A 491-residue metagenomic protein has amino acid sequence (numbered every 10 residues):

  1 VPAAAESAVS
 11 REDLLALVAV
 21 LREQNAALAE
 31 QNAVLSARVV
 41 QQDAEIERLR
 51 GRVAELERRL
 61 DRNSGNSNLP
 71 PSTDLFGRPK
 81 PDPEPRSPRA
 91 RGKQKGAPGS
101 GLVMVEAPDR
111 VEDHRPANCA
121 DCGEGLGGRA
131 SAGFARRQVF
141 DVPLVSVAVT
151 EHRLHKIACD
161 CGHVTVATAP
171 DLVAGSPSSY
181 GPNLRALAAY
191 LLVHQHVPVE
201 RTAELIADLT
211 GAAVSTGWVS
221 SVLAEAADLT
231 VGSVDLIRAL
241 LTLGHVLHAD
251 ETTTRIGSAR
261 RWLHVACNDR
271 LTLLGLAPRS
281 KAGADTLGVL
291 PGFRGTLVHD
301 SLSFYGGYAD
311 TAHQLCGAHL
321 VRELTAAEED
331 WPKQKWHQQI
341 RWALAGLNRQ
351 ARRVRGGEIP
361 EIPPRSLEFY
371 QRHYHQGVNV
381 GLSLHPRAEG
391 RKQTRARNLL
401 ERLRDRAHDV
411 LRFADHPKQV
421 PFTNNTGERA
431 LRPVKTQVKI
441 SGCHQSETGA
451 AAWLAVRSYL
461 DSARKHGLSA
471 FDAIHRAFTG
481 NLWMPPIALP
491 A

Functional and structural regions predicted by a protein language model:
V1-S178, A249, R255, H299: Short, flexible loop/hinge motifs at secondary-structure junctions
A26, R48, G101, E112 (+2 more regions): Catalytic center-proximal scaffold of phosphoryl-transfer enzymes
